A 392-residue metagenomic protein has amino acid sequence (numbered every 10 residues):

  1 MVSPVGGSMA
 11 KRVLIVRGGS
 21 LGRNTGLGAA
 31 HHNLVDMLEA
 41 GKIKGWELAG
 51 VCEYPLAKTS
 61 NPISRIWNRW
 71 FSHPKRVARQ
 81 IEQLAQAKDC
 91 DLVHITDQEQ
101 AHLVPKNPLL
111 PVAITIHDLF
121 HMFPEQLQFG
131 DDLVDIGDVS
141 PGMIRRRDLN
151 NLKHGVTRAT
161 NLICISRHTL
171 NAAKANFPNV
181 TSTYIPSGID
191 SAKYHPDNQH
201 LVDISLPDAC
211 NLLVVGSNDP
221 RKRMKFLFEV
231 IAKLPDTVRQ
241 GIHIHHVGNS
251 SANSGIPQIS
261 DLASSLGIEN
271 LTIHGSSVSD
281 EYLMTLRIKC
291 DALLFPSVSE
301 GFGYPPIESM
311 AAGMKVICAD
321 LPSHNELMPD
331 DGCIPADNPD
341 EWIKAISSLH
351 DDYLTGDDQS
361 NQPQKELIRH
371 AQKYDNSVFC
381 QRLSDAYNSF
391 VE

Functional and structural regions predicted by a protein language model:
R12-L103: Active-site donor-binding segments of glycosyltransferases and PAPS-dependent sulfotransferases
D131-D132, I136-L162: Membrane-proximal helix-turn-helix segments that form the acceptor-binding/catalytic region of lipid-linked
H168, G188: Carbohydrate-associated surface elements
S205-K222, F228-I231, I244-H245: Conserved donor-binding/catalytic core segment of Leloir-type glycosyltransferases
I256-E281: Nucleotide-activated donor-binding/catalytic signature segment of Leloir-type glycosyltransferases, i.e., the conserved
V298: Aromatic "clamp/platform" in nucleotide-sugar-dependent glycosyltransferases that forms part of the donor/acceptor
P306, A311-C318: Short hydrophobic beta-strand element within catalytic cores of glycosyltransferases and related nucleotide-activated
G332-K344, S348-D357: Conserved acidic donor-binding segment of nucleotide-sugar-dependent glycosyltransferases
